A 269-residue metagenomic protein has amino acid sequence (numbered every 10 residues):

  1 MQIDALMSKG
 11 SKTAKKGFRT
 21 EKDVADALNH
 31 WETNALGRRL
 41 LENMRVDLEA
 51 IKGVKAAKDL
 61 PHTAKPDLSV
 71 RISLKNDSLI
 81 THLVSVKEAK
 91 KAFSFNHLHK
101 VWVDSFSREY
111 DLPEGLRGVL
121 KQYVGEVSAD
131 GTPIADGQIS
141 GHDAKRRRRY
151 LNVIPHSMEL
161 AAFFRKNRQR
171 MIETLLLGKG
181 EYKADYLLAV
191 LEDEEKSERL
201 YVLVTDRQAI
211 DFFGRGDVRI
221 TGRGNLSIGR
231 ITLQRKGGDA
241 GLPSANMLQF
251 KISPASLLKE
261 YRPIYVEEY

Functional and structural regions predicted by a protein language model:
Q2-P66, V70-H82, V86-Y269: Short, positively charged
